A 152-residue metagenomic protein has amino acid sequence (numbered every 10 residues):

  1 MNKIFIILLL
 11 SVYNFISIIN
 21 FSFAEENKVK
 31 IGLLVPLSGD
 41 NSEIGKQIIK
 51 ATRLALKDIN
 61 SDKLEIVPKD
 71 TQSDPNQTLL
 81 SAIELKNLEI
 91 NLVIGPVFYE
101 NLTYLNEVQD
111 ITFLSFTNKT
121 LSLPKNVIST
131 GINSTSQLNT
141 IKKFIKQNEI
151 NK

Functional and structural regions predicted by a protein language model:
N2-E25: Classical Sec-dependent N-terminal signal peptides that target proteins to the secretory pathway
E25-E26, N60, V67, Q77: Non-catalytic, solvent-exposed interaction/assembly segments
G32-K50, K69-T71: Extracytoplasmic "Venus flytrap"
E43-I59, Q77, Q137-T140: Short, solvent-exposed amphipathic alpha-helices that sit in or adjacent to ligand/effector-binding or catalytic
I66-Q77, S81, G131-I132: Short beta->alpha junction loops
P75-N91, K143-Q147: Short, well-structured alpha-helical segments in soluble
L92-K152: Extracytoplasmic ligand/sensor domains, especially the bilobed periplasmic-binding protein
